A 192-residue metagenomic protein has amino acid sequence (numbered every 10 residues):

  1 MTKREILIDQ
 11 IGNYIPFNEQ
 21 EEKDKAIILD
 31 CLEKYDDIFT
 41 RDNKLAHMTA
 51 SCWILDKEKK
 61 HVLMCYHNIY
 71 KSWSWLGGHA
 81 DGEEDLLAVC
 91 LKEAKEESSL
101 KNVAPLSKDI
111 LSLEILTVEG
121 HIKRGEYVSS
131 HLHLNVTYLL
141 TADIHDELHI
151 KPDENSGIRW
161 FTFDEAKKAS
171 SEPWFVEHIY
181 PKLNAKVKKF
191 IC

Functional and structural regions predicted by a protein language model:
M1-R4, E21, K168, V176: Intrinsic-disorder-associated interaction segments
T2-F17: N-terminal domain-onset segments
N13-S51, C192: Acidic, metal-coordinating catalytic segment for phosphate/diphosphate chemistry, firing primarily on the Nudix
D36, L45, Y70, H145-E147 (+1 more regions): Generic secondary-structure boundary/loop-capping signal
T40-W75: N-terminal strand-loop-strand
D81-W174: Unchanged
S171-C192: Charged phosphate-binding loop/patch that engages nucleotide di/tri-phosphates or the phosphate backbone of nucleic
